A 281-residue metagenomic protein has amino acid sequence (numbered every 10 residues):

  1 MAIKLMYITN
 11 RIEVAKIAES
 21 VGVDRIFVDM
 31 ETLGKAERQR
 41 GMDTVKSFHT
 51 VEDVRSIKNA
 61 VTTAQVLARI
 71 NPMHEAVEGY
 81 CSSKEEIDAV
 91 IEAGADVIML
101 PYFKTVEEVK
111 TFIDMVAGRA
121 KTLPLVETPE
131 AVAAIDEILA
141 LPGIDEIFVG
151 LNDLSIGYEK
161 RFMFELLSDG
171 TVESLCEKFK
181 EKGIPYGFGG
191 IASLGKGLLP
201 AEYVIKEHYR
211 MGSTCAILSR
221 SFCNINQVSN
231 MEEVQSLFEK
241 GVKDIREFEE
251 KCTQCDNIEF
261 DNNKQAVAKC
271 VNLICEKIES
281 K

Functional and structural regions predicted by a protein language model:
A2, I12-R25, M30-T111, M115 (+1 more regions): Active-site beta->alpha loop and helix N-cap motifs at the rims of alpha/beta catalytic domains
M6, I26-F27, M99, F148 (+1 more regions): Conserved beta-strand positions in the central sheet of alpha/beta enzyme cores
M6-T9, A120-E137, K160-D169, A192-P200: Active-site glycine- and acidic-residue-rich loops that bind and position anionic ligands or nucleotide-like cofactors
A18, I98, I138, G150 (+1 more regions): Conserved, mostly hydrophobic/aromatic
V23, A95, G143-I144, S213: A structural motif
R38-D43, F112, E159-L167, F222-K281: C-terminal helical cap(s) of enzyme catalytic domains, especially alpha/beta-barrels
G41-N71, T111-L123, L166-G189, L237-N257: Alpha-helix-loop-beta-strand connector modules within alpha/beta enzyme cores
G143-L166, L175-K178: Histidine/lysine/aspartate-rich catalytic loop segments that bind and position anionic ligands
